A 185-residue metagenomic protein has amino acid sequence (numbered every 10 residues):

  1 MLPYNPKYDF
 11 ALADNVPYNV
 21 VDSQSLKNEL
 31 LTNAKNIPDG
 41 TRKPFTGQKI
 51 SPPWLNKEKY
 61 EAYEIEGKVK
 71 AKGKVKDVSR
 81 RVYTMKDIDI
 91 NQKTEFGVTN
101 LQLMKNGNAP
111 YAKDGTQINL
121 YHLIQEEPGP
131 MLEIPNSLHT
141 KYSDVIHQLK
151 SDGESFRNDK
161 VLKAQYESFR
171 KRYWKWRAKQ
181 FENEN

Functional and structural regions predicted by a protein language model:
L2-N119, I124-N185: Nuclease and nuclease-like effector domains acting on nucleic acids or nucleotide cofactors
